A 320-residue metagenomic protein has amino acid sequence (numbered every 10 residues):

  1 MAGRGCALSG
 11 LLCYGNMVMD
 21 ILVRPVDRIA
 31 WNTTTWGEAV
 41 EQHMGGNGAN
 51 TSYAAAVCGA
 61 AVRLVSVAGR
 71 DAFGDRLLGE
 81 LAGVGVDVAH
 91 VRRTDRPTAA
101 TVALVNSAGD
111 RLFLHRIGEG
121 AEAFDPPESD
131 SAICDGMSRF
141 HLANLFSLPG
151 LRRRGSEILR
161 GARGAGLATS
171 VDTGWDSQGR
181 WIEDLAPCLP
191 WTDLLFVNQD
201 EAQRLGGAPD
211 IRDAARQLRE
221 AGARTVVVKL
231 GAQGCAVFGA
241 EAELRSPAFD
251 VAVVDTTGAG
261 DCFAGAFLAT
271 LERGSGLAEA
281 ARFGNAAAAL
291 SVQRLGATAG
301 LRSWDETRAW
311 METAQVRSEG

Functional and structural regions predicted by a protein language model:
M1-V67, A72-G79, G83, V254: Glycine-rich phosphate/adenosyl-contacting loop at the front of the ribokinase-like
A2-L12, G37, G161, Q178 (+1 more regions): Conserved phosphate-binding/catalytic region of the ribokinase-like
Y53, A100-L104, L112-F113, G234-V237: Short beta-strand scaffold segments in enzyme catalytic cores
V62, V88, T169-S170: Hydrophobic beta-strand scaffold residues
E80-D95: A glycine-rich helix N-cap at a beta->alpha junction
R93, A103-P149, R153: Conserved phosphate-binding/catalytic loop of the ribokinase/pfkB sugar-kinase fold
R139-R216, Q233-C235: Conserved beta-alpha-beta core of the PfkB/ribokinase-like small-molecule kinase fold
